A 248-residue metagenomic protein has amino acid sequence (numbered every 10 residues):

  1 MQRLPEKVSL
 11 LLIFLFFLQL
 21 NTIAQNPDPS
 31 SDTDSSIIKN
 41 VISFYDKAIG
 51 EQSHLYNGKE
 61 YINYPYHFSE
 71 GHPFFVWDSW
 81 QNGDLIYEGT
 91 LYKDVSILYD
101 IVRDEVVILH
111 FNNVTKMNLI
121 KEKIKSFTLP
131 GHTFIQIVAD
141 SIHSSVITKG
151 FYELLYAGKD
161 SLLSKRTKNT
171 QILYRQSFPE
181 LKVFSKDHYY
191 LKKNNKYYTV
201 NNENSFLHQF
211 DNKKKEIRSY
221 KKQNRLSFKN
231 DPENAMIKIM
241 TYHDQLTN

Functional and structural regions predicted by a protein language model:
M1-S30, I239: Bacterial Sec-dependent N-terminal signal peptides
Q19, K116-N118, P130-H132, K222-N224 (+1 more regions): Short, intrinsically disordered/low-complexity patches at protein termini and at juxtamembrane boundaries
T22-Y64: Sec-dependent signal peptide cleavage junction
S53-Y56, H188-K192, H208-D211: Short hydrophobic/aromatic-rich motifs at helix boundaries and adjacent loops
Y64-H67, F74-N204: Aromatic-patch recognition
Q209-N248: Long, compositionally biased interface segments
